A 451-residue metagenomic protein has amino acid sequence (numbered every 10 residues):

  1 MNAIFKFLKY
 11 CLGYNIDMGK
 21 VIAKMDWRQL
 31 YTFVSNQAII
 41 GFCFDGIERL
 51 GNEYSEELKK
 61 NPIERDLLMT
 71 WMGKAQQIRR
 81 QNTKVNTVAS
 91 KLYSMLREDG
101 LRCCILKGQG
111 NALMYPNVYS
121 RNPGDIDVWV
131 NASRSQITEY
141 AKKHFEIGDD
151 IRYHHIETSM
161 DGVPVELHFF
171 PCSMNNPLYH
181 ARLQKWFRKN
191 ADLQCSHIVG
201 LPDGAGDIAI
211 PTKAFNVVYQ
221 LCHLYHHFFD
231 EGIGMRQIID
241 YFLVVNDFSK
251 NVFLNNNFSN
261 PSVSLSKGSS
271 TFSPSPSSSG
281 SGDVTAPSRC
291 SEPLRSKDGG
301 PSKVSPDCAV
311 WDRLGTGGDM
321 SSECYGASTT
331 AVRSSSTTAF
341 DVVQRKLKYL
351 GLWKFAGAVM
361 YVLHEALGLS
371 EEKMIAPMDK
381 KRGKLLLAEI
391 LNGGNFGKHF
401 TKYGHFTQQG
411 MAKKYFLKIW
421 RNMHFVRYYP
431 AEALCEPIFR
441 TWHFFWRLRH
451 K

Functional and structural regions predicted by a protein language model:
M1-G124, W129-N255, C324, S336-K451: Conserved NTP-donor binding/palm subdomain of two-metal-ion nucleotidyltransferases/polymerases, i.e., the charged
C195-D203, N251-T338: Intrinsic disorder/low-complexity segments
